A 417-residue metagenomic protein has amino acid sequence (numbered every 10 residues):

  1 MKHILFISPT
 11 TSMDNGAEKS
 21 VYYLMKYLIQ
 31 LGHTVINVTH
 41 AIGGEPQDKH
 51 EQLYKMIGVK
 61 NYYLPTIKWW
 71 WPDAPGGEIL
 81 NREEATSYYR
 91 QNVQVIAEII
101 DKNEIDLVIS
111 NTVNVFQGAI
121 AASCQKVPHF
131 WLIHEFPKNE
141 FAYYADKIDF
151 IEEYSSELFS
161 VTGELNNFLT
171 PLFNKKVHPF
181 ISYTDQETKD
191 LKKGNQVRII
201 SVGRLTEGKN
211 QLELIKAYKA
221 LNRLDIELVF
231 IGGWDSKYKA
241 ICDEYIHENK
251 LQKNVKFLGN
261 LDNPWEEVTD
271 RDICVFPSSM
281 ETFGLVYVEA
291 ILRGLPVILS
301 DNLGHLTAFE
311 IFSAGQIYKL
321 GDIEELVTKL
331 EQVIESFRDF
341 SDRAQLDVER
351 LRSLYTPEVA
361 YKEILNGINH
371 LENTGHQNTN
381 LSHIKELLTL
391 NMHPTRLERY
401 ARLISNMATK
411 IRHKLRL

Functional and structural regions predicted by a protein language model:
N15-Y23, V197, T206-A220, A240: A conserved mid-protein helix/loop that constitutes part of the nucleotide-sugar donor-binding site
V38-P46, V202, E227-I241: Glycosyltransferase donor-sugar binding loop
Y62, K138, E153-T188: Donor nucleotide-sugar binding/catalytic pocket of nucleotide-sugar-dependent glycosyltransferases
K189, R338-T395: A charged, aromatic-enriched C-terminal amphipathic alpha-helix characteristic of glycosyltransferases across folds
N260, S279: Aromatic "clamp/platform" in nucleotide-sugar-dependent glycosyltransferases that forms part of the donor/acceptor
W265, G284-Y287, H305-L306: Short glycine/serine-rich donor-binding loops of glycosyltransferases
P296-S300: Short hydrophobic beta-strand element within catalytic cores of glycosyltransferases and related nucleotide-activated
F312-E324, E331-R338: Conserved acidic donor-binding segment of nucleotide-sugar-dependent glycosyltransferases
